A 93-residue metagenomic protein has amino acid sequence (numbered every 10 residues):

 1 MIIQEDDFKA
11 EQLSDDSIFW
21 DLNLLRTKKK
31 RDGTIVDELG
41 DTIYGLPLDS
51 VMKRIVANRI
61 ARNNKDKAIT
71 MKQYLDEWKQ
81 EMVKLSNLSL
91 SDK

Functional and structural regions predicted by a protein language model:
M1-F19: Short, charged/polar N-terminal "headpieces" of proteins
D7, D21-R26, D49, Y74: Coiled-coil-like amphipathic alpha-helices with heptad-repeat character
S14-D37: Short aromatic-glycine-(Arg/Gly/Cys) micro-motifs in beta-strand/loop hairpins
D32-K93: Mixed-charge, Lys/Arg-enriched low-complexity segments
